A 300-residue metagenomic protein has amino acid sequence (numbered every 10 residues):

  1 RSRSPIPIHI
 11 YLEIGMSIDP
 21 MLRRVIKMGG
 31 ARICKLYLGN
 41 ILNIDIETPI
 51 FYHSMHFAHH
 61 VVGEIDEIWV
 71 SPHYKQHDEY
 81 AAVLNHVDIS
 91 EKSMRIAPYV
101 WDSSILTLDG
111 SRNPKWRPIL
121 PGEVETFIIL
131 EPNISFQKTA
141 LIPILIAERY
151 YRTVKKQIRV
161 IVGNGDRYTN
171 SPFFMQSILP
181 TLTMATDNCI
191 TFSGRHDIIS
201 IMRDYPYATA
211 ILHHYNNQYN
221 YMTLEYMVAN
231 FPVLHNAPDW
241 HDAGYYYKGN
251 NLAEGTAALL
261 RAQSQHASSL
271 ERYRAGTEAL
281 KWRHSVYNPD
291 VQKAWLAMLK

Functional and structural regions predicted by a protein language model:
R1-E67, Y74-E79, S193-I199: Extended catalytic core of nucleotide-activated donor transferases of GT-like folds
M16-D19, L38-N43, H73-Q76, W101-D102 (+4 more regions): Short, solvent-exposed loop/turn segments at secondary-structure junctions
M21-M28, A82-V83, I142, M222-E225: A short acidic, amphipathic alpha-helical/loop segment
P49-Y52, V61, L120-P121, I128 (+7 more regions): Hydrophobic transmembrane helix bundles of membrane-integrated enzymes that assemble and modify cell-envelope
K75-F192: Conserved catalytic-core segment of nucleotide-activated headgroup transferases in glycan assembly
Y168-A229: Donor nucleotide-activated moiety binding/catalytic core segment of transferases that use nucleotide-activated donors
P206-H284: Catalytic binding pocket for nucleotide-activated donors in carbohydrate/polymer assembly enzymes
W282-K300: C-terminal alpha-helical cap of glycosyltransferases
